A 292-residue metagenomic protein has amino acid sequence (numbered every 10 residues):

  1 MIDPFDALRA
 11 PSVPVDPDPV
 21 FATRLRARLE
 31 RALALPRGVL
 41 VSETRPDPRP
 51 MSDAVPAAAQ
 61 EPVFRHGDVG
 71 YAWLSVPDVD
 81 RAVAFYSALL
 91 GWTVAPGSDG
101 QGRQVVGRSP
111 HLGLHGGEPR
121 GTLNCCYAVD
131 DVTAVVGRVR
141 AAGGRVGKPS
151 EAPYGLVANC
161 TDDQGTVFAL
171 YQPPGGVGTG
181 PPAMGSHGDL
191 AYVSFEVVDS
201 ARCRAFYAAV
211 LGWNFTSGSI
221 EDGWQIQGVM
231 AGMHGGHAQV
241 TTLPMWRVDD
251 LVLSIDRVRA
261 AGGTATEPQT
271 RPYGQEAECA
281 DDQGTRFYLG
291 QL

Functional and structural regions predicted by a protein language model:
M1-A7, V15-T23, E30-R65: Membrane-interface helical sensory segment of bacterial ECF anti-sigma factor regulators
A7-L8, S12, A141: Short, flexible domain-boundary/linker segments around small modular repeats
D53-D80, T122-C125, Y171-R204, T241-P244: N-terminal beta-strand motif that seeds the catalytic metal site of vicinal oxygen chelate
V55-F64, V136, R140-D189, F195 (+4 more regions): Vicinal oxygen chelate
E61-H111, P149, Y154, S194-A231 (+2 more regions): Core segments of cupin and vicinal oxygen chelate
L90-L123, V167-P174, W213-T242, D282 (+1 more regions): Conserved short beta-strand elements that form part of the metal-binding/catalytic scaffold of enzyme active sites
D130, P244-D249, D256-R257: A structural feature that tracks compact, well-ordered secondary-structure segments with a strong bias toward
